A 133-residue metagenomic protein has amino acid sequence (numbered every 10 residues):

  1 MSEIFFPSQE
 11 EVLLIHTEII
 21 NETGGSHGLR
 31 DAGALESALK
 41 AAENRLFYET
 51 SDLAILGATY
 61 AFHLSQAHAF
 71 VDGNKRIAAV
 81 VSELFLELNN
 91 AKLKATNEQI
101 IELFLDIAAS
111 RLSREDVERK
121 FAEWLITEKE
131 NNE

Functional and structural regions predicted by a protein language model:
M1-E133: FIC/Doc superfamily catalytic core
